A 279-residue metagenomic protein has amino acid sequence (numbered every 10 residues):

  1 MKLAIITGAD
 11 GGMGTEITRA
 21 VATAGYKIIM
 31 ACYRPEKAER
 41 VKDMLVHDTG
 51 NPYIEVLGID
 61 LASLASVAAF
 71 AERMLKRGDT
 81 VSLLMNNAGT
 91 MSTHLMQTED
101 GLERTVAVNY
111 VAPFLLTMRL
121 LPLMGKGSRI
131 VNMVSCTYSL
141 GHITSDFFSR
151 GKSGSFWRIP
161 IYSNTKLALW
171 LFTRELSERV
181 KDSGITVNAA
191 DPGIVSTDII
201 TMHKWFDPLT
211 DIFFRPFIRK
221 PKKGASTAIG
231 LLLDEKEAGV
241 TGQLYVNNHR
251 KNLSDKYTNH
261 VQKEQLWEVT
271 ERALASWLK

Functional and structural regions predicted by a protein language model:
D10-G11, R34: Conserved glycine-rich cofactor-binding loop
G14-T15: N-terminal Rossmann-fold NAD(P) dinucleotide-binding loop
A24-R40: Conserved glycine-rich Rossmann-like NAD(P)H-binding loop of the short-chain dehydrogenase/reductase
P35, V56-E72: The beta1-alpha1 cofactor-binding region of Rossmann-like NAD(H)/NADP(H)-dependent oxidoreductases
A69-R73, T93, E99-A107: Active-site Tyr-X3-Lys motif and surrounding loop/helix of classical short-chain dehydrogenase/reductase
G89-Q97, E103, K126-S183, D191-F206 (+1 more regions): Catalytic loop of short-chain dehydrogenase/reductase
Y110-V111: Ankyrin-repeat alpha-helix packing hotspot
T165, A189, I212-K251, H260-E264 (+2 more regions): C-terminal helical subdomain
